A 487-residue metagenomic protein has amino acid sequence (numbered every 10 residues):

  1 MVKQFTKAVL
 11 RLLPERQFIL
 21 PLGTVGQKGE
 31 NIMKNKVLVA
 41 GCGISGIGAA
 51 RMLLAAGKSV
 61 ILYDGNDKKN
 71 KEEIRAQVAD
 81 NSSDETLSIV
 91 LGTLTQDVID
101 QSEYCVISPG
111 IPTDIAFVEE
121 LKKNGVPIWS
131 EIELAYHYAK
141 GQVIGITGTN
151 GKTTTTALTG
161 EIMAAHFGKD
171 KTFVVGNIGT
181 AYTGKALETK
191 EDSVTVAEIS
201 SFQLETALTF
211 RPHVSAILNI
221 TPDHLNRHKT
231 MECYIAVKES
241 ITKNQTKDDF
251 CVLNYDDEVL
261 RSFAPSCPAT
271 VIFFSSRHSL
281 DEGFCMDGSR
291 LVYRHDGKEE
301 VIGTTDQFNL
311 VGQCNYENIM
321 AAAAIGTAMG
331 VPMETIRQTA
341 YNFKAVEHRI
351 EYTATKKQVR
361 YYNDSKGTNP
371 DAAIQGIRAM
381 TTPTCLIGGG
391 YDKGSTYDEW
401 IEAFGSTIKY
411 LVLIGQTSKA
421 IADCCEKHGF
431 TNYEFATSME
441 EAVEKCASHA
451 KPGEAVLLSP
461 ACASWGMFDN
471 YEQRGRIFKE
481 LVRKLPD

Functional and structural regions predicted by a protein language model:
V2-V9, R16-F18, T24-S130, L134: N-terminal leader/targeting and accessory segments in enzymes
N35-K36, G48-A56, T304-I408: Nucleotide phosphate-binding/pyrophosphate-handling subdomain across enzymes that bind or process nucleotide phosphates
K36, R51-A56, Q96-D100, P109-Y255 (+4 more regions): Phosphate-binding loop of NTP-binding sites
I44, P112, N150-T154, Y316 (+2 more regions): Residue-level detector of alpha-helix initiation sites
L53, C105, I146, N177 (+11 more regions): Residue-level signal for inorganic ion chemistry
S59-N66, C251-Y255, I387-G388, T407-Q416: Short internal beta-strands
D64, G92-T93, W129-E133, V175 (+4 more regions): Beta-strand->loop->alpha-helix junctions that form or flank phosphate-binding loops in nucleotide-handling enzymes
E72-V78, D398-E454: C-terminal helical cap/extension that packs against the catalytic core of soluble nucleotide-cofactor enzymes
